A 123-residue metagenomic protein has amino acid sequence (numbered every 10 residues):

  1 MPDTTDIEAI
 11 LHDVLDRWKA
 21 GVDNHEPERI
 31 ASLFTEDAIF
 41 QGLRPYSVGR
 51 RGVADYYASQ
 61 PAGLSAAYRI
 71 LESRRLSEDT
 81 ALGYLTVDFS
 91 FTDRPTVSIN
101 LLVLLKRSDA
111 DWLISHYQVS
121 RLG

Functional and structural regions predicted by a protein language model:
M1-E28, S32-E36: Short, low-complexity N-terminal intrinsically disordered segments enriched in polar/charged residues
W18, I30-A31, A38, G49 (+3 more regions): Hydrophobic pocket/interface hotspot
F34, L76-S77, S108: Structural motif
F34, V87-F89, Q118-V119: Short beta-strand segments enriched in hydrophobic/aromatic residues within well-folded beta-rich domains
I39, A54-S98: Surface-exposed, charged secondary-structure patches
P45, T80, R121: Residue-level detector of flexible, active-site-proximal loop/helix-junction positions within diverse enzyme catalytic
S98-G123: Short beta-strand edge/turn micro-motifs at domain boundaries
